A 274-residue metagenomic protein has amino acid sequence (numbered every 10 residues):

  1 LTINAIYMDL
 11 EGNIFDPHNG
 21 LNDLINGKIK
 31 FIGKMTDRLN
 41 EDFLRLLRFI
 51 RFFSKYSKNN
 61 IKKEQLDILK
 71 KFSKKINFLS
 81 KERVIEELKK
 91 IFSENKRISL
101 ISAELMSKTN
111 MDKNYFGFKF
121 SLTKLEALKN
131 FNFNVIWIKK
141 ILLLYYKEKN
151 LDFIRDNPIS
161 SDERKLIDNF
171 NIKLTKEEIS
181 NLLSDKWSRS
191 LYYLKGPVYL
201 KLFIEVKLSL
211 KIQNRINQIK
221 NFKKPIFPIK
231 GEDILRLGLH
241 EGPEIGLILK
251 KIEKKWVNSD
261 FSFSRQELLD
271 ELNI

Functional and structural regions predicted by a protein language model:
L1-D152, I226, P243-I248, K255-W256 (+1 more regions): Glycine- and charge-enriched loop/helix tracts that form the active or gating conduit in phosphate/cation-handling
K62-K63, S160, K230: Residue-level signal for threonine
K70-E82, R155-I172, Q218-P225, N273-I274: Short, mixed-charge aromatic SLiMs
K71-K74, V84-F92, L151-I154, R189 (+2 more regions): Charged, low-complexity surface segments at secondary-structure and domain boundaries
N77, V206-Q213, L268: Membrane-interacting alpha-helical segments
K108-T109, N157, L237: Residues at alpha-helix termini
T123-K207: Divalent metal-dependent catalytic cores for phosphoryl transfer on phosphate-bearing substrates
L208-L249: C-terminal accessory/binding modules appended to enzymatic or scaffolding proteins
